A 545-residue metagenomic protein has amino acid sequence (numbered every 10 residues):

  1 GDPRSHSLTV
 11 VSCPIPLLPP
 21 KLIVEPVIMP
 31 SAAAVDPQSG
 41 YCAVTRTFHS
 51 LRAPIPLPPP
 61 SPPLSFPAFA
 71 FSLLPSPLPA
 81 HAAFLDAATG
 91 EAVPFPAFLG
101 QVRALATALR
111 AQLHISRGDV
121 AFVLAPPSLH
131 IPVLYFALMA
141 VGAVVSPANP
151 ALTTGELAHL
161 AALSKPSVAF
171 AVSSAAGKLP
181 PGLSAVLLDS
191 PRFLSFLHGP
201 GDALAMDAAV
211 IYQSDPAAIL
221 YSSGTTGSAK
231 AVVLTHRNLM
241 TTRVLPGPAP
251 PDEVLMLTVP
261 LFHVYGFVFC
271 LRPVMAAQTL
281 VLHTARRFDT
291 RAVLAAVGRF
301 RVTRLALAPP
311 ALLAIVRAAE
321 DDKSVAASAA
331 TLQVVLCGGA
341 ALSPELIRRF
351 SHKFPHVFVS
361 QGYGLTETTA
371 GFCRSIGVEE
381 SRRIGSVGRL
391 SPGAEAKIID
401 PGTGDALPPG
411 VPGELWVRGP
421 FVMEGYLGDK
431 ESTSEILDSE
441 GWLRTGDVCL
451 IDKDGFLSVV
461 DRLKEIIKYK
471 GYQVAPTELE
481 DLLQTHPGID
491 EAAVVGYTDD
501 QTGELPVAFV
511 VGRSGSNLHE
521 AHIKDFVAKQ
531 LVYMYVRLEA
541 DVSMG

Functional and structural regions predicted by a protein language model:
G1-Q112, R117, V141, D525: N-lobe entry segment of adenylate-forming
R46, S50-A53, V168, S174-S214 (+2 more regions): ANL superfamily adenylate-forming
P79-A82, D202-Y221, S228, N238 (+1 more regions): Conserved pre-ATP/AMP-binding loop-to-beta segment of ANL
E91, A108-L152, L257-T258, Q473: Conserved AMP-binding/adenylate-forming
F98-T107, Q213, V232-D252, T258 (+3 more regions): Conserved structural elements of the adenylate-forming
L152, A169, L305, G419 (+3 more regions): AMP-binding/adenylate-forming catalytic core of the ANL superfamily
M240-V254, V264-R304, A318-A319: Conserved AMP-binding/adenylation subdomain of ANL enzymes
M275, V302-L307, V316-R382, E395: Gly/Ser/Thr-rich phosphate-binding loop
